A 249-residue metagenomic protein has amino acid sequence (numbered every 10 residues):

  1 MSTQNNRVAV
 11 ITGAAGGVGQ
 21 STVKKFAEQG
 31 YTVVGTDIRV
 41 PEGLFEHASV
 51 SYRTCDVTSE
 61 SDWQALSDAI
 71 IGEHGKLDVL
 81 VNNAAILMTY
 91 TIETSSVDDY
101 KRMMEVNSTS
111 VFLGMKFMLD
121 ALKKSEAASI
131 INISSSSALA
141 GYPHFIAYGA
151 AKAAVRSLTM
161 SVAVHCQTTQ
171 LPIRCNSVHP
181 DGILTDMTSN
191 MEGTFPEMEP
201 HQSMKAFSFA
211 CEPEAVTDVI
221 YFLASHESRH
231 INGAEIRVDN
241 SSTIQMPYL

Functional and structural regions predicted by a protein language model:
A15-G16: Conserved glycine-rich cofactor-binding loop
T91-I92, S96-K101, H201: Substrate-binding pocket helix/loop in short-chain dehydrogenase/reductase
M115, A151: Active-site helix of classical SDR
D120, V164-T168, R229: Alpha-helical segment proximal to the catalytic Tyr-Lys
S135: Residue(s) in the substrate-gating loop at a strand-loop-helix junction that position the organic substrate next
P172-R174, I231-G233: Short, small/polar-rich loop/turn modules that mediate ligand/substrate recognition or access, typified
N232-L249: Short C-terminal tail/terminal secondary-structure segment of NAD(P)H-dependent dehydrogenase/reductase domains
